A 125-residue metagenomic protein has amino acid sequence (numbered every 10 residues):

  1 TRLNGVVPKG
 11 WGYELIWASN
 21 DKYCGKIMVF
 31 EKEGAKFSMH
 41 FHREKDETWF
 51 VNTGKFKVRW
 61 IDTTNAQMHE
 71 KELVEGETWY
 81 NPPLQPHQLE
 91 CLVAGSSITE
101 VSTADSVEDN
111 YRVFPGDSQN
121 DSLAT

Functional and structural regions predicted by a protein language model:
T1-C24, S38, E70-K71, V113-T125: A short, N-terminal "cap"/entry segment at the start of jelly-roll beta-barrel domains of the cupin/DSBH fold
K26-K45: Conserved short histidine dyad/triad with adjacent acidic residue
F37-H40, V58-W60, W79-N81, P86-L92 (+1 more regions): Short beta-strand His + acidic residue motifs that chelate non-heme Fe in jelly-roll/DSBH and cupin folds
K45, K57, T64-A66, A104-S106: Short, surface-exposed beta-strand-loop junctions and turns on beta-sheet-rich folds
W49: Structured binding elements
D62-L84: Short acidic-glycine-tyrosine-enriched beta hairpin
Q88-T125: Double-stranded beta-helix
